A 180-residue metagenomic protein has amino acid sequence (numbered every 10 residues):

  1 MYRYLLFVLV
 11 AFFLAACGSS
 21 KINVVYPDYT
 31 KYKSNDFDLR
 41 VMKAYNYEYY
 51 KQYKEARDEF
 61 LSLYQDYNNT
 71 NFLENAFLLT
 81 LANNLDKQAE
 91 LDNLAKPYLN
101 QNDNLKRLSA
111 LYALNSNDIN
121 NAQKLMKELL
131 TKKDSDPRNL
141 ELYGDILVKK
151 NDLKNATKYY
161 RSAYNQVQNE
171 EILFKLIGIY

Functional and structural regions predicted by a protein language model:
M1-C17: Sec-dependent bacterial lipoprotein signal peptides
L14-N93, Y98-N104: N-terminal leader/linker segments that initiate helical-solenoid repeat arrays
Y45, L78, L111, D145 (+1 more regions): Residue-level recognition of tetratricopeptide repeat
A56-L61, D86-L99, N121-T131, N155-Y164: Alpha-helical repeat scaffolds
N75-A76, L108, L142, K175-L176: Canonical tetratricopeptide repeat
L81, R107-N115: Alpha-helical adaptor scaffolds
N84-D86, N117, N151: Short coil/turn linking the two alpha-helices of tandem helical-hairpin repeats
K149-I179: Solenoidal tandem-repeat scaffolds enriched in leucines and small polar residues
